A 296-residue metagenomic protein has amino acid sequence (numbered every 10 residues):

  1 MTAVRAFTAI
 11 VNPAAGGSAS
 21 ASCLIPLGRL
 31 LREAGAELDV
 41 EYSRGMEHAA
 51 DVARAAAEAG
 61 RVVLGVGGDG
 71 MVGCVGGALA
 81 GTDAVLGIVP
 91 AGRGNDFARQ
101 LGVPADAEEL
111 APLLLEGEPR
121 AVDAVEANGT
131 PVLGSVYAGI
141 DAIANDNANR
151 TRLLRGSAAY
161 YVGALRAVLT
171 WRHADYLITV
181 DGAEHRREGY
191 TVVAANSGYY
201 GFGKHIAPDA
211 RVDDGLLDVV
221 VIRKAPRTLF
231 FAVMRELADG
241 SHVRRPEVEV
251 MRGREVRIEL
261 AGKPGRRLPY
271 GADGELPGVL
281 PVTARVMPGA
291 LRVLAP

Functional and structural regions predicted by a protein language model:
M1-V63, G73: ATP/NTP phosphate-donor binding region
P13, V66-G68, V89-A91: Glycine-rich beta-strand-to-loop/alpha-helix junction loops that act as flexible
I25, R29, R54, G77-G81 (+2 more regions): Short, well-ordered alpha-helices that flank and scaffold nucleotide-derived cofactor binding pockets
A34, E41-S43, A80-V85, A91-A194: Catalytic core of DAGKc-family lipid kinases
A49, G70-V75, D96, V122: Short glycine/serine/threonine-rich phosphate/pyrophosphate-binding segments that cradle anionic phosphate groups
Y137, D141, V193-P208, L276: Glycine-rich phosphate/pyrophosphate-binding beta-alpha loops
R152-A159, P208-L229: Gly/Ser/Thr-rich active-site loops/lids in small-molecule metabolic enzymes that frequently grip phosphoryl groups
V180, R186, R211, V221-P296: ATP/nucleoside-binding phosphotransfer catalytic cores, i.e., glycine-rich phosphate-binding loops
